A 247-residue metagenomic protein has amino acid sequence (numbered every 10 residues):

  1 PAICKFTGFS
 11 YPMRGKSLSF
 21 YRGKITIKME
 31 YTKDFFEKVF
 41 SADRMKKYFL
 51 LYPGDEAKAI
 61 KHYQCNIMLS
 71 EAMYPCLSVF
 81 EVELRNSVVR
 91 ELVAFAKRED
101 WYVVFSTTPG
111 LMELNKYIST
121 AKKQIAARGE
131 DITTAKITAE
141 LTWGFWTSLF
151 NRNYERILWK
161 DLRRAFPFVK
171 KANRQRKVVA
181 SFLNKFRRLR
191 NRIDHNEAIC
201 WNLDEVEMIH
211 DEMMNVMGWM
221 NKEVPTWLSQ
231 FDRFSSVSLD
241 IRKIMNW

Functional and structural regions predicted by a protein language model:
P1-S181, K185, L203-W247: Extended intrinsically disordered or low-complexity regions, especially N/C-terminal cytosolic tails and loops, rather
N196-D204: Inter-helical turn/loop segments and adjacent helix faces that build the functional surface of alpha-helical bundle
